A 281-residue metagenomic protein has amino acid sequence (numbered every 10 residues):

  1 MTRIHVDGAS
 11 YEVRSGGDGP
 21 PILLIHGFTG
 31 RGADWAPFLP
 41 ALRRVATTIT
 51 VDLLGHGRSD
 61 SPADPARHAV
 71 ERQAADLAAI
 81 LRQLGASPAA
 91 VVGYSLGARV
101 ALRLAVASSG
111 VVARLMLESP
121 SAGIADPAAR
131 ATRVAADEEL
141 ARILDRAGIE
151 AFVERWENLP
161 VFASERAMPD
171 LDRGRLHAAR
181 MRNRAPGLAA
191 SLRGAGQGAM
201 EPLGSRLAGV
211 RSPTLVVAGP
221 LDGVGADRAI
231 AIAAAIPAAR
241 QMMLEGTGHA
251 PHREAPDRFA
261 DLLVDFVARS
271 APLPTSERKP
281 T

Functional and structural regions predicted by a protein language model:
A9-P62: Conserved HGGG/HGGXW glycine-rich cap/lid loop of the alpha/beta-hydrolase fold
E71-A89: Conserved acidic catalytic loop of the alpha/beta-hydrolase fold
G93, G97, A101: Gly/Ala-rich beta-loop-alpha elbow adjacent to hydrolase catalytic centers
V106, V112-D145: Flexible "cap/lid" loop of the alpha/beta hydrolase fold
P127-A131, I143-R206: Conserved alpha/beta-hydrolase catalytic His-Asp/Glu region
V210, V216-A218: Short beta-strand/loop motif that positions the catalytic acidic residue of the alpha/beta-hydrolase fold
G223-R228: Conserved alpha/beta-hydrolase "acid-adjacent" motif
T247-A260: Catalytic histidine-centered segment of alpha/beta-hydrolase-like enzymes
